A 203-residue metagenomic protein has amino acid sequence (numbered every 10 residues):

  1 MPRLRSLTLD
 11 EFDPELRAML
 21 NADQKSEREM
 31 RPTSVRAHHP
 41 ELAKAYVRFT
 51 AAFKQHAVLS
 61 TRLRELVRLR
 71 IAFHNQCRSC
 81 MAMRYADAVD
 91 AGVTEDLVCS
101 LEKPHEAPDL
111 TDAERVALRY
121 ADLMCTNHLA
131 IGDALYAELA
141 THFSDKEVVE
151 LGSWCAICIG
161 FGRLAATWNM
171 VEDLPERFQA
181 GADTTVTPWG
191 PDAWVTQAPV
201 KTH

Functional and structural regions predicted by a protein language model:
M1-H203: Hydrophobic alpha-helical segments
